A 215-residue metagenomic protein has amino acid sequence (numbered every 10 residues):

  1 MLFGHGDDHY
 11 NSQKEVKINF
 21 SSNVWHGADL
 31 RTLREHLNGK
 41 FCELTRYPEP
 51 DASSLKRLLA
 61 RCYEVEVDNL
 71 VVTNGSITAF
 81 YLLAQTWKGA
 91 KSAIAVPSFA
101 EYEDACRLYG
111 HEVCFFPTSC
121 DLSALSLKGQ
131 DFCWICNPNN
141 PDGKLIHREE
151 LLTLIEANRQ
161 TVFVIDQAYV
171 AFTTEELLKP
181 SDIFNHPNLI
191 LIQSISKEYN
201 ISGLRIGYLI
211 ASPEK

Functional and structural regions predicted by a protein language model:
M1-Y47, G129, T161: N-terminal "arm"/small-domain region of PLP-dependent enzymes with the aminotransferase-like
N23-H26, S76, N137-P141, V170 (+1 more regions): Short glycine-rich anion-binding loops that position phosphate/pyrophosphate groups of nucleotides and phosphorylated
P48, A60-L82: Short loop-beta-helix segment that forms the pyridoxal 5′-phosphate
D51, E64, I190-K215: Conserved core segment of the aminotransferase class I/II
E66, Y109-G110, N185-P187: Short, structured coil segments at secondary-structure junctions
Q85-N137, P141: PLP-dependent aminotransferase-like
C120-G129, P141-I201: Active-site pre-lysine segment of PLP-dependent enzymes
